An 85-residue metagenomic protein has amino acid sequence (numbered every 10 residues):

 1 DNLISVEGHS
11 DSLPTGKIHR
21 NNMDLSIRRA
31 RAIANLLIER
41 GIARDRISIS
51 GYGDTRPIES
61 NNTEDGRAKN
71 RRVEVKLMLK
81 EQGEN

Functional and structural regions predicted by a protein language model:
D1-N2: Periplasmic/lumenal scaffold domains of single-pass inner-membrane subunits that build Gram-negative envelope
H9-N85: Periplasmic OmpA-like peptidoglycan-binding domain that tethers envelope proteins to the cell wall
